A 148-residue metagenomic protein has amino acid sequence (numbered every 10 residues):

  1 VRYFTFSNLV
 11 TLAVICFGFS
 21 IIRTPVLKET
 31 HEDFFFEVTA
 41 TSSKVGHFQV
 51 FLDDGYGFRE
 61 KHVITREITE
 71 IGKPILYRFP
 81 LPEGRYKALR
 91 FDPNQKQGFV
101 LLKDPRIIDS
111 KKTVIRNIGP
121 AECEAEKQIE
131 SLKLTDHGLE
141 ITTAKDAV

Functional and structural regions predicted by a protein language model:
R2-T39, S43-Q49, G55-R59, K112-V148: Activation corresponds to long, low-complexity, non-globular regions
H31-E37, L81-F91: Noncatalytic modules at the cell exterior or secretory-pathway interfaces, chiefly beta-strand-rich lectin/adhesion
F48, I75-Y77, G98: Short beta-strand segments
Y56-G84: Extracellular carbohydrate recognition and processing domains and analogous Trp-centered ligand-binding platforms
R90-G98: Short beta-strand-plus-loop segments that form exposed binding edges in beta-rich domains
